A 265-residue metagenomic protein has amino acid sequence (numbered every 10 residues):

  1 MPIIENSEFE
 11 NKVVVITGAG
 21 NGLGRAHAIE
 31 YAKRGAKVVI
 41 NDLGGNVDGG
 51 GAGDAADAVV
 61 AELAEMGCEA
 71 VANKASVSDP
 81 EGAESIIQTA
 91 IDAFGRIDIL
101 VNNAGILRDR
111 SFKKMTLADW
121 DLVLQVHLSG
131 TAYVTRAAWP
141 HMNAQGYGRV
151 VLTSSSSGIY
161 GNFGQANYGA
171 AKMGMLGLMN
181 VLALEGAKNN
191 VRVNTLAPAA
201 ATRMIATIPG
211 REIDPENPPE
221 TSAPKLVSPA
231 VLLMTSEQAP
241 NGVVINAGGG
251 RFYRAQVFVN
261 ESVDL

Functional and structural regions predicted by a protein language model:
N6-I40: Canonical Rossmann dinucleotide-binding motif of NAD(H)/NADP(H)-dependent dehydrogenases/reductases, specifically
E8-E10, M66-E69, T89-N102, R108 (+2 more regions): A glycine-rich helix->loop->beta "capping" turn within Rossmann-like NAD(P)(H)-dependent oxidoreductase domains
G53, K74-S85, L117: The beta1-alpha1 cofactor-binding region of Rossmann-like NAD(H)/NADP(H)-dependent oxidoreductases
S111-F112, D119-D121: Substrate-binding pocket helix/loop in short-chain dehydrogenase/reductase
T135, A171: Active-site helix of classical SDR
S155: Residue(s) in the substrate-gating loop at a strand-loop-helix junction that position the organic substrate next
T195, P215-L265: C-terminal helical subdomain
